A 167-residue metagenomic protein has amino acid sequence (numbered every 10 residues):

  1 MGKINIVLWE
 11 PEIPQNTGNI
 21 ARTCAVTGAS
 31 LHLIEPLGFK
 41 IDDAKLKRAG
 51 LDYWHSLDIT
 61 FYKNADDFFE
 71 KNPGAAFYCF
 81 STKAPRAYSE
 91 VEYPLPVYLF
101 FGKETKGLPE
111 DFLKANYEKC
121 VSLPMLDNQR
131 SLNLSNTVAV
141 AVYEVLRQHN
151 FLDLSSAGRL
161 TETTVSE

Functional and structural regions predicted by a protein language model:
M1-E167: Post-transcriptional modification and biogenesis factors for structured RNAs of the translation apparatus
